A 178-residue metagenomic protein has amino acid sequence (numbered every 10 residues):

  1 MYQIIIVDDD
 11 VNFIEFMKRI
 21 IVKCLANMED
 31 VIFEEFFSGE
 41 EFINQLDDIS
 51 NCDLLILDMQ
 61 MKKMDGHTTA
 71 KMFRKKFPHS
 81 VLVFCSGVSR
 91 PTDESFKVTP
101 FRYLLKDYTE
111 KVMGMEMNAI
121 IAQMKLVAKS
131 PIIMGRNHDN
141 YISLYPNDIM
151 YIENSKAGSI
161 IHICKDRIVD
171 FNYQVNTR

Functional and structural regions predicted by a protein language model:
Y2-I21, L55: Conserved acidic segment of CheY-like receiver
V22-V31, K106-E110: Short, flexible, glycine-rich and Lys/Arg-enriched loop motifs at helix boundaries that contact anionic partners
A26-S38, Q45: Short hydrophobic/Thr-rich beta-strand motif most characteristic of the beta2 strand and flanking loop of CheY-like
F42-V127: CheY-like receiver
M115-R178: Conserved binding/recognition cores within well-folded domains
